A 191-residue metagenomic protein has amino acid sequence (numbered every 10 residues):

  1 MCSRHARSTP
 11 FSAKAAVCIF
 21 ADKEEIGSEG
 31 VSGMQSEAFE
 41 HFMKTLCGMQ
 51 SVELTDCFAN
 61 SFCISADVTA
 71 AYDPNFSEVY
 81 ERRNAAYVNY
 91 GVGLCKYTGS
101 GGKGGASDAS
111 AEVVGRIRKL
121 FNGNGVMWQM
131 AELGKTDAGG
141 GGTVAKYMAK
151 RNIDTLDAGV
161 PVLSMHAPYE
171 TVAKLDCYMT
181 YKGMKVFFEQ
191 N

Functional and structural regions predicted by a protein language model:
M1, M34, M43, M49 (+5 more regions): Detector for methionine-enriched segments
C2-G93, G139: Acidic/histidine-rich catalytic neighborhood of metal-dependent amide-processing enzymes
H5-P10, K14-V17, V160-N191: His/Asp/Glu-rich mid-to-C-terminal helical/loop segments that flank catalytic regions of hydrolases
H5-T9, M43-S51, Y72-D73, R118-F121 (+3 more regions): Structural signal for hydrophobic packing residues in well-ordered secondary-structure cores of soluble enzyme domains
M34-H41, D108-R116, G139-G142, L175-K182: Conserved active-site and cofactor/substrate-binding residues in soluble primary-metabolism enzymes
M43, G142-K146, I153, V172-A173 (+2 more regions): Short alpha-helical interface elements
A71-F76, Y80-Y169: Active-site-adjacent substrate-binding region of metalloamidase/peptidase-like peptide-processing proteins
